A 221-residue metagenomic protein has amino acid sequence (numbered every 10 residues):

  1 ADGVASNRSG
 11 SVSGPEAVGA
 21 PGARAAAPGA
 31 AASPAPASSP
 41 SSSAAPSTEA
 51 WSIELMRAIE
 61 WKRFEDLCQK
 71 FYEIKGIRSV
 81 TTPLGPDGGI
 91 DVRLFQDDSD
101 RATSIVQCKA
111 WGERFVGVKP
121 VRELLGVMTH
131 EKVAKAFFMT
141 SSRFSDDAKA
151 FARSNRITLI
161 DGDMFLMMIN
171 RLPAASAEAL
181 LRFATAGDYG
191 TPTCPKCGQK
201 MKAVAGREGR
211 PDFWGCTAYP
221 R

Functional and structural regions predicted by a protein language model:
A1-G88, R93-R221: Mixed-charge (Asp/Glu-Lys/Arg
